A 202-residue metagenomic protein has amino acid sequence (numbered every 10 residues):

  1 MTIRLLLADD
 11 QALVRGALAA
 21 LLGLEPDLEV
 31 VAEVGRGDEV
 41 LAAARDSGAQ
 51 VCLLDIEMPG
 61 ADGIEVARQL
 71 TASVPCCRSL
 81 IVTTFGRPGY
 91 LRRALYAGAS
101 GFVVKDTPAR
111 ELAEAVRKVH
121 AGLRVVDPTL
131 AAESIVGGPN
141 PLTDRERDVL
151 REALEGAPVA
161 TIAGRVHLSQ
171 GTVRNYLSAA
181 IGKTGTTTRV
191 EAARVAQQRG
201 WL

Functional and structural regions predicted by a protein language model:
T2-V14, L18-L22, C52: Conserved acidic segment of CheY-like receiver
E33-V51: Acidic, metal-coordinating helix/loop segments flanking the phosphotransfer/catalytic sites of two-component signaling
R36-E39, P59-V66: Acidic catalytic/metal-coordinating carboxylates
A42, I64-C76: Short amphipathic alpha-helix used as the core "switch/output" element in two-component signaling
D55, T83: Active-site residues of response regulator receiver
F85-G86, G171: Short, conserved "switch-loop" micro-motifs in signal-transduction and mechanochemical regulators
G89-Y96, S100-D148, W201: Short, flexible helix-to-coil linker/hinge segments that flank and couple to helix-turn-helix
G156-E191: Recognition helix of helix-turn-helix DNA-binding domains
